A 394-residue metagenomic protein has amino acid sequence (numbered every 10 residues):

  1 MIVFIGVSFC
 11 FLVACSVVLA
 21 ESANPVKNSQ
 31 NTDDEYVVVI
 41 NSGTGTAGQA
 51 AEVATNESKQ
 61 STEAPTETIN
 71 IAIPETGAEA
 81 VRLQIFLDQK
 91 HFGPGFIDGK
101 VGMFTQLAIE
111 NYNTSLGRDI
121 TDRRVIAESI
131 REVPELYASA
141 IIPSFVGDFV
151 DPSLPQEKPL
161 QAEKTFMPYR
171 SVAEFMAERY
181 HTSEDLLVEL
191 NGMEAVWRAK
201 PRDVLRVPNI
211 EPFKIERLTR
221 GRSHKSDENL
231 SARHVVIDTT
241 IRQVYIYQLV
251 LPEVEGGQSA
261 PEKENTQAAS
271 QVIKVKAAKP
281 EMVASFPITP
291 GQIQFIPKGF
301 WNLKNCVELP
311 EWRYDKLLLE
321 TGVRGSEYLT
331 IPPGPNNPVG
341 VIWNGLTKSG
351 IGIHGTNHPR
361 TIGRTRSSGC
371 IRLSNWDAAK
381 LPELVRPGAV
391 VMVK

Functional and structural regions predicted by a protein language model:
V3-A14: Bacterial N-terminal signal peptides
L19-T76, S139, E255-K274: Compositionally biased, proline/threonine/alanine/serine-rich low-complexity intrinsically disordered stretches
N70-Q106, I142-H181: Primarily a LysM-type cell-wall glycan-binding module
I85-F92, E110-R118, E178-T182, V188-A195 (+5 more regions): Sec-exported extracytoplasmic/periplasmic mature domains
M103-V150, L186-S223: Extracellular LysM carbohydrate-binding repeats and other cell-envelope/extracellular binding modules
T165-V254, A284-S285: Secretory/export targeting leaders with adjacent low-complexity proregions
E194, T321-K394: Exported/periplasmic cell-wall-interacting domains
T219-H354: Gly/Pro-biased beta-strand-loop elements
